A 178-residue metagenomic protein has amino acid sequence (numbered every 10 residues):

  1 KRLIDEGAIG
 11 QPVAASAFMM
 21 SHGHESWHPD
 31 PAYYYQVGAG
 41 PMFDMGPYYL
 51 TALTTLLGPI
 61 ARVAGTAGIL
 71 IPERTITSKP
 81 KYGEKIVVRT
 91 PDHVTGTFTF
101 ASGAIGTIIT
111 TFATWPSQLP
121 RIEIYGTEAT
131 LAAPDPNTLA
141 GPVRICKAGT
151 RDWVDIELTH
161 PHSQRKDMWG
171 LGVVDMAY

Functional and structural regions predicted by a protein language model:
K1-V87: Predominantly a Rossmann-like dinucleotide-binding segment in NAD(P)-dependent oxidoreductases
I9, F100-S102: A short, structured loop/turn motif at beta-sheet edges
I60, A104-I105, E128-T130: Structural motif
P72-R89, T95, F100, F112 (+1 more regions): C-terminal glycine/acidic-rich active-site capping loop/insertion
A104, I109-Q118: Glycine-rich phosphate/pyrophosphate-binding beta-alpha loops
